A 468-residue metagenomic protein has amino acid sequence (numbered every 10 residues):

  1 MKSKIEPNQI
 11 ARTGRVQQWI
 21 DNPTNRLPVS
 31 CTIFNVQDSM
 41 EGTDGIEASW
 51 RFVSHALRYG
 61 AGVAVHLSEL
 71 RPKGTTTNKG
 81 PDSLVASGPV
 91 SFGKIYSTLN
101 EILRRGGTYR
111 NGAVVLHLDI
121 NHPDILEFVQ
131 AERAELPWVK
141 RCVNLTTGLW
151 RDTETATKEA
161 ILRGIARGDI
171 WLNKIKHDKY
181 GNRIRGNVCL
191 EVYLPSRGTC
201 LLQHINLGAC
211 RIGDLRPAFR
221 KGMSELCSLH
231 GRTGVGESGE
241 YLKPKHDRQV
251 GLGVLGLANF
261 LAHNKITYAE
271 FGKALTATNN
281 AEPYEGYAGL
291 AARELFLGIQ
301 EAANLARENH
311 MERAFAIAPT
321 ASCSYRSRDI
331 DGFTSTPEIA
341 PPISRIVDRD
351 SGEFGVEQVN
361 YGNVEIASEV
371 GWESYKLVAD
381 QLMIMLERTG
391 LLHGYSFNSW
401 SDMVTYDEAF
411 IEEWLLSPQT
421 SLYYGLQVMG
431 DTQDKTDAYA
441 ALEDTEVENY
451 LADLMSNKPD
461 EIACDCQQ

Functional and structural regions predicted by a protein language model:
M1-Q468: Long, C-terminal-biased catalytic regions of enzyme "large/alpha" subunits
